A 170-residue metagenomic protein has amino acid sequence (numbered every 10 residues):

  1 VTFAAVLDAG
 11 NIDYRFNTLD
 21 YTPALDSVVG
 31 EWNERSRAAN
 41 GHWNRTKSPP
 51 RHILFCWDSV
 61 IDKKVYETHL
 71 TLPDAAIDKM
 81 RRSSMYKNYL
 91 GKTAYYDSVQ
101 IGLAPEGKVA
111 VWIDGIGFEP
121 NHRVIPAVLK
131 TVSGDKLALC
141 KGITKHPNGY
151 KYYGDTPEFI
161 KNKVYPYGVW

Functional and structural regions predicted by a protein language model:
V1-N33, G142, H146-N148, D155-I160: Change to "...patches in solvent-exposed regions of secreted, membrane-anchored, or virion-exposed structural
T2-D8, R15-L19, T71-P73, G102-A104 (+1 more regions): A structural detector for beta-sheet-dominated domains
I12-I61: Tryptophan-paired
H52-C56, H69, Q100: Beta-strand secondary-structure signal
K64-T71: Edge beta-strands of extracellular beta-sandwich domains
D74-K79: Extracellular interdomain linker/stem segments of modular secreted and single-pass surface proteins
M80-D155, V169: Compositionally biased low-complexity segments at domain edges in trafficked proteins and select soluble regulators
I160-G168: Intrinsically disordered, low-complexity linker/terminal regions across diverse proteins
